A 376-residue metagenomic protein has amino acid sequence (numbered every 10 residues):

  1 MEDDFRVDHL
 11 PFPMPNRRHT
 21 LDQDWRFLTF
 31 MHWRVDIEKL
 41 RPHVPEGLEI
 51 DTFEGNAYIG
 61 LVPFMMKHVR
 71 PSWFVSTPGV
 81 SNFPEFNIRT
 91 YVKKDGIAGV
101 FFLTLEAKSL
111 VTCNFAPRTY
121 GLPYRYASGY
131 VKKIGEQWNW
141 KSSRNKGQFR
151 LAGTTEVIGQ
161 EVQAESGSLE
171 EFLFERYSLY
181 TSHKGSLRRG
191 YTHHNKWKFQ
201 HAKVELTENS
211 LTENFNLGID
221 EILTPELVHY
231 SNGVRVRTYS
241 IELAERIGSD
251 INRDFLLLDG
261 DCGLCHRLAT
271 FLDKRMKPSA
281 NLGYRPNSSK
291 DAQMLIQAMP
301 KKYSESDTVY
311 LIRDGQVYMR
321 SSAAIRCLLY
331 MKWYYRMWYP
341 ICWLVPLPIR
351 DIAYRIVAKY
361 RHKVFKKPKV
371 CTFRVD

Functional and structural regions predicted by a protein language model:
M1-S72, A202, L211-S249: Hydrophobic, proline/glycine-rich low-complexity stretches
N56-A57, V62-D95: Long, hydrophobic/aromatic-enriched structural stretches that serve as scaffold segments
M66-S81, L103-A127, K274, L328-P368: Alpha-helical membrane-targeting segments
N87-S249: Internal, well-folded beta-alpha domain core
D250-P278: Local sequence-structure signature of Cys/Sec-based thiol-disulfide redox active-site neighborhoods
L256, H266, A280, V364-F365 (+1 more regions): Flexible coil/turn and secondary-structure edge motifs
N281-S289: A short beta-strand-loop structural module common to alpha/beta enzyme folds
K290-D376: Thiol/selenol-based redox catalytic cores and closely related redox-interacting motifs
